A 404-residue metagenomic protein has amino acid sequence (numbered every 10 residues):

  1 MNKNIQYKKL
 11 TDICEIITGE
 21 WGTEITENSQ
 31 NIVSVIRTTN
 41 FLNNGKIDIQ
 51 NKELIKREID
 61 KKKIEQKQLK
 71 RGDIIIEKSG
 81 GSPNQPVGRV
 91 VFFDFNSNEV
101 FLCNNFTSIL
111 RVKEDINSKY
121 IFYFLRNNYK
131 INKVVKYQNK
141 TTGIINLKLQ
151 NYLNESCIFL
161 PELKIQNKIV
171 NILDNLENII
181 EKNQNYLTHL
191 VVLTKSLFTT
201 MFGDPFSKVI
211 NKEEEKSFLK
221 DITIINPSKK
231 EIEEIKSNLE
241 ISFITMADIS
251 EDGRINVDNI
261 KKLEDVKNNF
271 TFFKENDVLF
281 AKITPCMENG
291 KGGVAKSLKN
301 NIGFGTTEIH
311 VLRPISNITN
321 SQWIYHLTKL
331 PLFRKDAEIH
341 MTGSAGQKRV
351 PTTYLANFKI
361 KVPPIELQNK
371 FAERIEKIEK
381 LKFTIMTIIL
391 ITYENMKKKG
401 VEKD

Functional and structural regions predicted by a protein language model:
M1-W21, F159-V170, D174, N178 (+5 more regions): Non-catalytic DNA-recognition/assembly elements of restriction-modification systems
K3, Y129-N132, K335: Short glycine-centered helix-capping/turn motifs at secondary-structure transition points
K3-I47, K61-I64, K78-P83, K140 (+5 more regions): Low-complexity, Lys/Gly-biased intrinsically disordered segments
R37, E65-R126, N269-K329: A short beta-sheet element
T38, R57, V112, I158-L160 (+3 more regions): Hydrophobic residues in beta-strands and at strand termini
L42-I55, V100, T245-N259, I302-G303: Short, basic/aromatic beta-hairpin or loop at an interaction surface
V100-S108, I116, V134-K164, I302-H310 (+1 more regions): A short glycine-rich beta-alpha junction/loop motif
